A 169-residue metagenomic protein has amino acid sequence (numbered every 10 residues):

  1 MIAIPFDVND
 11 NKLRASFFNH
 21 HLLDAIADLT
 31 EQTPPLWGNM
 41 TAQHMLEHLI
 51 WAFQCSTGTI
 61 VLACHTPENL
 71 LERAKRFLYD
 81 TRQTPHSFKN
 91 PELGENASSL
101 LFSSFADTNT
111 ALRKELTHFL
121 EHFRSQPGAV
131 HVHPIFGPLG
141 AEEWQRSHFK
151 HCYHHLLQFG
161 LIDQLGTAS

Functional and structural regions predicted by a protein language model:
M1-A25: Extreme N-terminal tail/first-helix region
I2-V8, G58-L112, H122: Short, helix-capping/interhelical loops that line the mouth of catalytic, cofactor-, or ligand-binding pockets
N19, F105, N109-L112, Q145-H148: Hydrophobic packing residues in well-ordered alpha-helices of helical domains and bundles
A25, F88, F123-P127: Short hydrophobic/aromatic-rich motifs at helix boundaries and adjacent loops
Q32-Q83, H122, P127-S169: Short, contiguous alpha-helical
L49, L112-L116: N-terminus-centered regions that define maturation/targeting leaders and the start of the first functional domain
E115-H118, H154: Solvent-exposed, charged/polar functional surfaces in cytosolic regulatory/catalytic domains
